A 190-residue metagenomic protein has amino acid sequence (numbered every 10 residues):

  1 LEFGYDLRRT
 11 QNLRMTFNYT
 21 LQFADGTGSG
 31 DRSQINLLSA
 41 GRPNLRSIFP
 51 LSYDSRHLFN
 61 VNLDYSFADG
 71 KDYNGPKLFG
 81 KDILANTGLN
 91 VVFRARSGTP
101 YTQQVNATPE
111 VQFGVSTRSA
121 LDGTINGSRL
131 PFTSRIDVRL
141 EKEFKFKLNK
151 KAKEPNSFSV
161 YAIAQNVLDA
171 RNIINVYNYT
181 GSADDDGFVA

Functional and structural regions predicted by a protein language model:
L1-G98: Gram-negative outer-membrane beta-barrel transporters
A24-L37, P43-D54, T102-P109, T117-T133 (+1 more regions): Extracellular/periplasm-exposed beta-strand and loop segments of Gram-negative cell-envelope proteins, dominated by
G70-R118, R129-R135, E141-A190: C-terminal beta-signal and adjacent terminal beta-strands/loops of Gram-negative outer-membrane beta-barrel proteins
